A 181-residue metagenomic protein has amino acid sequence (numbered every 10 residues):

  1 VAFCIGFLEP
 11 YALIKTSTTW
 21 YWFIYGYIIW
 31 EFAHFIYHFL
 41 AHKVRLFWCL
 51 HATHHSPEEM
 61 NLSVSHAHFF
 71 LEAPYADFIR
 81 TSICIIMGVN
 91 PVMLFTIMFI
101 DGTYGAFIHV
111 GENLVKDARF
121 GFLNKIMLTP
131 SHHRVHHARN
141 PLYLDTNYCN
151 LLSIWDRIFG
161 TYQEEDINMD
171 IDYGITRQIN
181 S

Functional and structural regions predicted by a protein language model:
V1-A12: N-terminal Rossmann-like or analogous alpha/beta NTP/dinucleotide-binding catalytic cores that position adenine
Y11-I171: Membrane-embedded catalytic scaffold of the fatty acid hydroxylase/desaturase
D170-S181: A membrane-cytosol interface segment of integral membrane proteins
